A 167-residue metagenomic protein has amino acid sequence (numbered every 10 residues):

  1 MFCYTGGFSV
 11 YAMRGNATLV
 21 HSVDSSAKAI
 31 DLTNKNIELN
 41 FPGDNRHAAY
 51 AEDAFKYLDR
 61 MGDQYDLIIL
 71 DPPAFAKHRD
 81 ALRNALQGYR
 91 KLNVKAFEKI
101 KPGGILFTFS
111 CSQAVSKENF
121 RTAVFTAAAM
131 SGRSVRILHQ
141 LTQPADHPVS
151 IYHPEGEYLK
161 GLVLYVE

Functional and structural regions predicted by a protein language model:
F2-G6, C111: Class I SAM-dependent methyltransferase "Motif I" SAM/SAH-binding loop
T5-T18: Conserved SAM-binding loop of SAM-dependent methyltransferases across substrates and taxa, primarily the Class I
N16, E38-N45, A129-S134: Short helix-capping segments at alpha-helix termini
L19-D24: Conserved SAM-binding motif I beta-strand of class I
S26-I69, F75: S-adenosyl-L-methionine
A29, Y65-K95: Mobile active-site "lid"/loop adjacent to the S-adenosyl-L-methionine
I100-P102: Helix-to-beta-strand junctions that scaffold the AdoMet/dcAdoMet cofactor pocket in Class I SAM-dependent enzymes
I105-E167: C-terminal catalytic and target-recognition region of SAM-dependent MTase-like enzymes, primarily methyltransferases
